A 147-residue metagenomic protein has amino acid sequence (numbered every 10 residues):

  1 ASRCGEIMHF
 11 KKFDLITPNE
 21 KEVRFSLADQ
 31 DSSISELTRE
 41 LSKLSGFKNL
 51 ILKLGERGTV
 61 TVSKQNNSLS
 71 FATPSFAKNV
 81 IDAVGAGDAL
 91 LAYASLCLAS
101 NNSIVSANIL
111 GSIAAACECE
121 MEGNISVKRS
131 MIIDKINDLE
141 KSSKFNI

Functional and structural regions predicted by a protein language model:
S2-K12, L27-I147: Conserved phosphate-binding/catalytic region of the ribokinase-like
F13-K21: Non-cysteine beta-strand/loop elements that form the S-adenosyl-L-methionine
R24: Nucleotide phosphate-binding site architecture
